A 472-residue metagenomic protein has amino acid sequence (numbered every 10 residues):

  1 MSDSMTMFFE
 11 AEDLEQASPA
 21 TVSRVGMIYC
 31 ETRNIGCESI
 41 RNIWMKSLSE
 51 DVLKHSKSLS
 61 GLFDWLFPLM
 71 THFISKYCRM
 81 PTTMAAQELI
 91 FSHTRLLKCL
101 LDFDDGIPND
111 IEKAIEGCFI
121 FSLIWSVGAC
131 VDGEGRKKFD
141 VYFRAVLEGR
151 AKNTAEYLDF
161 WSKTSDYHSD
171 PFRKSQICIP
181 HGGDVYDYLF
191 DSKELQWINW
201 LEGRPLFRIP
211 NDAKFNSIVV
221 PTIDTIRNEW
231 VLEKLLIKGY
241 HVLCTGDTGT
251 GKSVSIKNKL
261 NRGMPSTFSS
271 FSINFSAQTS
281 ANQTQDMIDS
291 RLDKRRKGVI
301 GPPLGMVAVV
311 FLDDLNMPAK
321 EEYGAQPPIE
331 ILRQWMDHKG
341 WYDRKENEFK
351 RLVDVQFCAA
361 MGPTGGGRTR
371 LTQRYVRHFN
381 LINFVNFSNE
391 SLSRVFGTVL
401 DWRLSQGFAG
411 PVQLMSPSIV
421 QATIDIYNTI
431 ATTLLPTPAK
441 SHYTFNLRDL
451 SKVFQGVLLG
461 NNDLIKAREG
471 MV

Functional and structural regions predicted by a protein language model:
M1, L14-R24, C37-E38, S280-A281 (+3 more regions): Conserved AAA+/SF3 P-loop NTPase catalytic/coupling segment centered on the Walker-B
M1-E10, G26, C30-N34, N261 (+3 more regions): Conserved catalytic/switch belt of AAA+ P-loop NTPases
E12-Q16, T32-C37, G249-T250, S276-S280 (+7 more regions): Conserved nucleotide-binding/hydrolysis micro-motifs of P-loop NTPases
A17-K46, E50, K54, P265-S272 (+2 more regions): A short helix-turn-beta junction within AAA+ P-loop NTPase domains corresponding to the substrate/partner-engaging
I28-E31, N42-D51, L66, M287-D293 (+3 more regions): Conserved AAA+ ATPase "sensor/coupling" helix adjacent to the nucleotide-binding pocket
C37-N42, S60, Q285, T372 (+4 more regions): An amphipathic alpha-helix signature
H55-A308, N428-A431, Q455-V472: AAA+ P-loop NTPase catalytic core
G117, L232, Q421, D425 (+1 more regions): The conserved phosphate-sensing helix
